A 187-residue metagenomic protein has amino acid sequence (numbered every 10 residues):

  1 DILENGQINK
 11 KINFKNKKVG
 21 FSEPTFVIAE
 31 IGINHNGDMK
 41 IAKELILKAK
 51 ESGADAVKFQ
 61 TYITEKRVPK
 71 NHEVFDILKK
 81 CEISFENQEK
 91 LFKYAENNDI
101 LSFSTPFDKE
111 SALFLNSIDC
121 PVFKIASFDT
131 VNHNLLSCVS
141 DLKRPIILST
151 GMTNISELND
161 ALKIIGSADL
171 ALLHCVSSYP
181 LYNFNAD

Functional and structural regions predicted by a protein language model:
D1-D187: Catalytic cores and adjacent flexible loops of soluble metabolic enzymes that perform enolate/carbanion chemistry on
